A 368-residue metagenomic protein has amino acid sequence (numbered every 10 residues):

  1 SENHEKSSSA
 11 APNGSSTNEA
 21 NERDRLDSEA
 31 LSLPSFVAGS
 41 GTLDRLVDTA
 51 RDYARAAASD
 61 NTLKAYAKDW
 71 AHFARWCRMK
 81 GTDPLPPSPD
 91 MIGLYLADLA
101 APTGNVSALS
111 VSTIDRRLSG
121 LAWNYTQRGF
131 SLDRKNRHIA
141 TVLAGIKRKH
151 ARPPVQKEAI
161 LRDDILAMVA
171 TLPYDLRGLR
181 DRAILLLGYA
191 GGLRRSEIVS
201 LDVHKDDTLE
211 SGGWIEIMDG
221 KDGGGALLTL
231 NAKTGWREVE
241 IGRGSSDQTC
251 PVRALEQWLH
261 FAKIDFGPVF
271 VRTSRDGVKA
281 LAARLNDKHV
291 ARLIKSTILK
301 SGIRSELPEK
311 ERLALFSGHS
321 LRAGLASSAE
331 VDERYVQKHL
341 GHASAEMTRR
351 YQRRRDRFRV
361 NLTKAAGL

Functional and structural regions predicted by a protein language model:
S1-L85, L94: Basic/aromatic DNA-contact patch characteristic of tyrosine site-specific recombinases
D48-N61, A71-V155, T171-Y174: N-terminal core-binding DNA-recognition domain of tyrosine recombinases/integrases
I165, R180-R182, D287, A291 (+1 more regions): Short, leucine-enriched amphipathic alpha-helices that occur as contiguous helical runs
I165-R195, V199, D222, P251: Basic, Lys/Arg- and aromatic-enriched nucleic-acid-binding interface segment
L186, H319-A343: C-terminal catalytic core of tyrosine-transesterase DNA break-rejoin enzymes
S200-H260: Conserved tyrosine-mediated DNA breakage-rejoining catalytic core shared by Y-recombinases
G244-E311: Active-site/catalytic core of tyrosine-dependent DNA strand-transfer enzymes
L340-G367: Catalytic-site neighborhood detector that most strongly recognizes the C-terminal catalytic loop/helix of tyrosine
